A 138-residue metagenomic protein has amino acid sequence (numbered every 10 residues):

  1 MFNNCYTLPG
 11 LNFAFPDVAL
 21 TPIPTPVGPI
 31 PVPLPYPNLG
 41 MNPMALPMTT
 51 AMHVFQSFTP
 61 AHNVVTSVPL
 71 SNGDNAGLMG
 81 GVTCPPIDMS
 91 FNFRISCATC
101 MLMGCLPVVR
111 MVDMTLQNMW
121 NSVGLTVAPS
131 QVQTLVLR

Functional and structural regions predicted by a protein language model:
M1-R138: Intrinsically disordered, low-complexity proline/glycine-rich segments
